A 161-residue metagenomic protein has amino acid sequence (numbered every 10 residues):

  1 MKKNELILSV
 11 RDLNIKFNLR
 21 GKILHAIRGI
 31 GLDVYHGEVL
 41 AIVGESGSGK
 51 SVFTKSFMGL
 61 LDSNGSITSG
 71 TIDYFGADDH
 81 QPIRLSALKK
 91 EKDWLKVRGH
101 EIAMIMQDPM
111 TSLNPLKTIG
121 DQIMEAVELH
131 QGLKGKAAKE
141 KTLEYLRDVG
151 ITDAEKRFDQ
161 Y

Functional and structural regions predicted by a protein language model:
M1-Y161: ABC transporter nucleotide-binding domains
